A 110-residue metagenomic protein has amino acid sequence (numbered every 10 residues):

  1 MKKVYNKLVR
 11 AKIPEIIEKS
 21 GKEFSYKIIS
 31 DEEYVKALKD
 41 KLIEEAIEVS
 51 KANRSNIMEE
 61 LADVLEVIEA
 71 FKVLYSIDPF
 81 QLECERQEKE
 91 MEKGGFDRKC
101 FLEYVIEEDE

Functional and structural regions predicted by a protein language model:
M1-E110: Flexible "arm" and connector segments at domain edges
